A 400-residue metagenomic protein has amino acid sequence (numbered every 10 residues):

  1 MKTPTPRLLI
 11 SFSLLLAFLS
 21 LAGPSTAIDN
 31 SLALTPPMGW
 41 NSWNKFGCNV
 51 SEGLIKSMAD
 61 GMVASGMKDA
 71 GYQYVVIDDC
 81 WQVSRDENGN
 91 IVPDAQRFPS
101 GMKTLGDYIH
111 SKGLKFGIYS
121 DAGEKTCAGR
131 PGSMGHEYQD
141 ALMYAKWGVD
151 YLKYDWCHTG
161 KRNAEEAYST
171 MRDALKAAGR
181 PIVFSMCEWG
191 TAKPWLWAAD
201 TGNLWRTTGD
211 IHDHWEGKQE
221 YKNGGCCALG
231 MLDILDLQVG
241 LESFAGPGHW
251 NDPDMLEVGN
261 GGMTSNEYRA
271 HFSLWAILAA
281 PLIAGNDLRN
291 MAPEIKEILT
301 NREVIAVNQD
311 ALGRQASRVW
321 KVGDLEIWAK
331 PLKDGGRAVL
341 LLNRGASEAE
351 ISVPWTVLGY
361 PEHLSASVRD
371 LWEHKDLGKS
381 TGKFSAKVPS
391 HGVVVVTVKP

Functional and structural regions predicted by a protein language model:
S11-S20: Bacterial N-terminal signal peptides
P37-S42, G71-D78, K115-S120, D150-D155 (+7 more regions): Structural recognition of the beta-strand scaffold that forms the well-ordered cores of secreted hydrolase catalytic
M58, M62-K161: Aromatic-lined carbohydrate-binding/catalytic grooves of carbohydrate-active enzymes
L114-R130, K176-K193: Aromatic-lined carbohydrate-recognition surfaces of secreted/lumenal glycan-active proteins
H136-Q139, V183-D287: Glycan-recognition surfaces
A270-V319: Catalytic cores of secreted or luminal carbohydrate-active enzymes
W275-L278, I283-G285, K321-Y360, H391: Carbohydrate-binding surface patches
K379-P400: C-terminal beta-strand-rich structural cap/linker in extracellular carbohydrate-active enzymes
